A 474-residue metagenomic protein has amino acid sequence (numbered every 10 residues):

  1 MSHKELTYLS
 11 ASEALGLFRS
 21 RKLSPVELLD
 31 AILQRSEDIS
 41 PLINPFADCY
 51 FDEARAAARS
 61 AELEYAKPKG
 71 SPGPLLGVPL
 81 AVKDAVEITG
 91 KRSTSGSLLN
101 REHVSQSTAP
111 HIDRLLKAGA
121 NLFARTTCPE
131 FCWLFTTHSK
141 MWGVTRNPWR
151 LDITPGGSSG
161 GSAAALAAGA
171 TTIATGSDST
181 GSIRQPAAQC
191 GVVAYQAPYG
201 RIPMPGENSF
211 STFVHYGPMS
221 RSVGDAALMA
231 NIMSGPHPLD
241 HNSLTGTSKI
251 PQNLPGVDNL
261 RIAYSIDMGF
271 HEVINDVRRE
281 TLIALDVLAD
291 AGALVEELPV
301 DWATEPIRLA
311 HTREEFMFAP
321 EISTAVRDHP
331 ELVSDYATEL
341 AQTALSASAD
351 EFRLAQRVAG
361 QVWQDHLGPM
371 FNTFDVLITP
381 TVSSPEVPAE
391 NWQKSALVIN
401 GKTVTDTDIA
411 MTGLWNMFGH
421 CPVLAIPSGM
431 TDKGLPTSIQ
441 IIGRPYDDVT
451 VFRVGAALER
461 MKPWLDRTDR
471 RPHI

Functional and structural regions predicted by a protein language model:
M1-R55, G70, D290, R467-I474: An N-terminal boundary/leader segment
R21, G77, K117, F123 (+2 more regions): Glycine-rich, small-residue loops and helix-cap segments that act as flexible hinges at active-site edges
P25-D30, R59, N275-P299, I322-E331 (+2 more regions): Acyltransferase
A54-A56, K67-M141: Acidic/His- and Gly-rich active-site-bordering loop/insert found across diverse amide/peptide-bond hydrolases
P74-S95, G256-S265, R313-G368, P380-S384 (+1 more regions): Short helix-loop capping/hinge segments that flank enzyme active sites or metal/cofactor-binding pockets
L99-Q106, R150-I153, L397-A410: A short acidic, glycine-rich active-site loop that binds or catalyzes chemistry on phosphate/adenosine moieties
S105-M233, H237, F418-S438: Short glycine/serine-rich loop segments
V193-A284, W302, M461-I474: A short helix-breaking turn/cap at a secondary-structure junction
